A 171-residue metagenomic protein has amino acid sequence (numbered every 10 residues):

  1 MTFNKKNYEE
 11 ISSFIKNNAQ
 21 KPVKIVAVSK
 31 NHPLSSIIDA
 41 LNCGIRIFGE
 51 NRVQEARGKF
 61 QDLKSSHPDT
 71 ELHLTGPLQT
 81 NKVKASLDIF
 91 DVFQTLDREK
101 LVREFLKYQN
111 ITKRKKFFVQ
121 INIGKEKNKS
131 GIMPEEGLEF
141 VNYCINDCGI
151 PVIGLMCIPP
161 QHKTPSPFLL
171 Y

Functional and structural regions predicted by a protein language model:
M1-Y171: Conserved alpha/beta-domain cores
